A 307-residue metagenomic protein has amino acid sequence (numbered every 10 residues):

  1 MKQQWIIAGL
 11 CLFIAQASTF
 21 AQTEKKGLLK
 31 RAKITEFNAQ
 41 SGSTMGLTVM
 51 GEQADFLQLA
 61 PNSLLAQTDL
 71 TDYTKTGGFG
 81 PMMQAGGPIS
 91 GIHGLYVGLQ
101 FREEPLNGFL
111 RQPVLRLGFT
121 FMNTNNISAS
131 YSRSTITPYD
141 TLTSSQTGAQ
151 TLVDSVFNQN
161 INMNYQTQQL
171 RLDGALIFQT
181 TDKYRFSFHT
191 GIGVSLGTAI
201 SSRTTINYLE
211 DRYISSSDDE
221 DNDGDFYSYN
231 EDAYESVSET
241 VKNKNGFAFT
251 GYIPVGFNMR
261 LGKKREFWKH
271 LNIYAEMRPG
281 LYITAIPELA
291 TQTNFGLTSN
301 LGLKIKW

Functional and structural regions predicted by a protein language model:
M1-K30, W307: Bacterial Sec-dependent N-terminal signal peptides
A21-L110: Short glycine/proline- and aromatic-enriched beta-strand/turn motifs that initiate or cap beta-hairpins
T23-S41, F101-L115, I127-S128, T180-F188 (+1 more regions): Short loop/turn motifs that connect adjacent beta-strands in outer-membrane beta-barrel proteins
A39-S43, I89-V97, R111, N164-L172 (+3 more regions): Residues that define the transmembrane beta-barrel architecture of outer-membrane proteins
S41-Q53, L115-N125, T190-T198, L271-L281: Transmembrane beta-barrel strands of outer-membrane/channel proteins
Q58-I92, M122-Q168, A199-A248, A285-N294: Extracellular/periplasm-exposed beta-strand and loop segments of Gram-negative cell-envelope proteins, dominated by
Y96-R102, D173-I177, P254-G256, N300-K304: Outer-membrane beta-barrel architecture
I177-N272, R278-I283, W307: Outer-membrane beta-barrel transmembrane domain signature
